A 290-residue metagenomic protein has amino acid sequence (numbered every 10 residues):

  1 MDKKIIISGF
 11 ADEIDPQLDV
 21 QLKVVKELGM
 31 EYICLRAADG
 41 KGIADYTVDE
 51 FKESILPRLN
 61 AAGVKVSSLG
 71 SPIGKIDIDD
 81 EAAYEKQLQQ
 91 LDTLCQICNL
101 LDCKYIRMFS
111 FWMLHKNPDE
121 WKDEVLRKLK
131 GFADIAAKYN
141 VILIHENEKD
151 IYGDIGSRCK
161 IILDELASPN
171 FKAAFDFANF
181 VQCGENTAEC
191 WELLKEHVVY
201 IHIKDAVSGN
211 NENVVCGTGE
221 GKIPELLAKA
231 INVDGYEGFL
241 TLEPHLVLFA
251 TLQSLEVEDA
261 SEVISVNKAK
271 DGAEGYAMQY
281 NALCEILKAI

Functional and structural regions predicted by a protein language model:
M1-S8, D15-G29, N60, D102 (+2 more regions): Histidine-acidic metal/acid-base catalytic patches
Q21, I55, L94, F132 (+1 more regions): Aromatic/hydrophobic pocket-lining residues that form π-stacking "cages" and hydrophobic walls in ligand
E31-R127, I142, N179, N210 (+3 more regions): Structural motif corresponding to the early beta-alpha repeats
C34, I144-E146, A174, T241: Generic enzyme active-site microenvironment
K128-D134, D164: Histidine/acidic residue-rich metal-binding segments in metalloenzymes
A136, L143: A contiguous active-site-proximal alpha/beta segment in oxidoreductase catalytic domains
E148, A178: Conserved Walker B
I151-I155: Hydrophobic, aromatic-enriched interface-forming segments
